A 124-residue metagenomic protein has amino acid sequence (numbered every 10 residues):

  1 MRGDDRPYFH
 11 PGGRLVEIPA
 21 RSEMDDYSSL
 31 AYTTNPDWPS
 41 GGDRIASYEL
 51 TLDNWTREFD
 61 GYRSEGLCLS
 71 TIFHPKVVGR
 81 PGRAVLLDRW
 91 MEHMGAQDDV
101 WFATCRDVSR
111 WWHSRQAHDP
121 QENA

Functional and structural regions predicted by a protein language model:
M1-E65: Active-site-adjacent pocket scaffolds in enzyme catalytic domains
E49-A124: C-terminal domain-boundary segment and adjacent tail
